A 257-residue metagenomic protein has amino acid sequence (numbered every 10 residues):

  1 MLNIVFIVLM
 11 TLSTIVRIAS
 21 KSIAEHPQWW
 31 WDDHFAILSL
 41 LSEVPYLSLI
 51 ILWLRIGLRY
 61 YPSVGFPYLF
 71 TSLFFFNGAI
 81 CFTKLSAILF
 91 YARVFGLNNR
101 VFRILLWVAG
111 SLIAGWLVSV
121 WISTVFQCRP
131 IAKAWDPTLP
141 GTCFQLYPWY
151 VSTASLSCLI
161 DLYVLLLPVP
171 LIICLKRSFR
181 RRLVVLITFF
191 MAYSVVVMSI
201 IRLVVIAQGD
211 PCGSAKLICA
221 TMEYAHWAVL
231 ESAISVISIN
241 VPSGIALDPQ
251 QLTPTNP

Functional and structural regions predicted by a protein language model:
M1-P257: Extracytosolic/lumenal membrane-interface segments
